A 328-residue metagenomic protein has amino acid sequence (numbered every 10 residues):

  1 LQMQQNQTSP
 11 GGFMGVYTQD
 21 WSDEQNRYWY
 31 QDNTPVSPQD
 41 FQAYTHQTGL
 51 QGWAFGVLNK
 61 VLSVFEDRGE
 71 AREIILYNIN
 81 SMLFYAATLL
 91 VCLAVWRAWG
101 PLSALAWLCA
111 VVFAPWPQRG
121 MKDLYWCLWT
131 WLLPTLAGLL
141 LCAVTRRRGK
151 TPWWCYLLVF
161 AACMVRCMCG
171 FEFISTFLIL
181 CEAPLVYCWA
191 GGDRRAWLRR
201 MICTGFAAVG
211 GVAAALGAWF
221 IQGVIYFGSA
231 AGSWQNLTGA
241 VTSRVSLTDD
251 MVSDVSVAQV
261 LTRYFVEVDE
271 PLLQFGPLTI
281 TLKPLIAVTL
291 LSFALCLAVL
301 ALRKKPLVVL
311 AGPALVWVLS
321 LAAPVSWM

Functional and structural regions predicted by a protein language model:
Y30-I74: Short hydrophobic/aromatic helix or loop-helix immediately within or flanking a transmembrane segment in polytopic
I75-L105, L297-A301: Transmembrane-helix motifs of polytopic, lipid-linked glycan transferases
N80-F84, L105-T145, C167-F173, S326-M328: Membrane-interface micro-motifs in multi-pass membrane enzymes
A87-L93, V266-L310, A314-L315: Hydrophobic, aromatic-rich transmembrane alpha-helices and their immediate juxtamembrane boundary segments
A106-C109, R303-M328: Transmembrane alpha-helix segments characteristic of polytopic inner-membrane glycan-assembly/cell-envelope
A143-M164, R195-C203: Short hydrophobic alpha-helices at membrane interfaces in multi-pass membrane enzymes
W154-F173, F177, A207-G211: Membrane-interface alpha helices of multi-pass inner-membrane proteins
T204-T289: Membrane-lumen/periplasm interface segments of specific transmembrane helices in polyprenyl phosphate-linked
